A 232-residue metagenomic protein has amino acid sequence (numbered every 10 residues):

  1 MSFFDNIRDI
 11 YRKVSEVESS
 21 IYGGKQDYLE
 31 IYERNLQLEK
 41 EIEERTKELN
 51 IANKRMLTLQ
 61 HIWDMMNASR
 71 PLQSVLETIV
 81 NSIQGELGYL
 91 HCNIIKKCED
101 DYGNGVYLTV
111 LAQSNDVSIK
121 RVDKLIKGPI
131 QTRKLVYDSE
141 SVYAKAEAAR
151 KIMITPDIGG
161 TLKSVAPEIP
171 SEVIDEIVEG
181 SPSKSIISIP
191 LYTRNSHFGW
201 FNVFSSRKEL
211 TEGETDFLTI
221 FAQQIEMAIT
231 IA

Functional and structural regions predicted by a protein language model:
R12, E16-A68, I231: Signal-transmission linkers at sensory-effector interfaces
Q60-D64, L72-G85, H91, I95 (+3 more regions): Short amphipathic alpha-helical segments
N81, N93-D138: GAF sensory/regulatory domain recognition with acknowledged cross-activation on helical regulatory dimers
I119-P167: Regulatory sensory and allosteric helical modules in signal-transduction proteins and certain transcription factors
Y143, I189-S205: Sensory-domain boundary capping and coupling elements
D175-V178, K184-T193: A short, aliphatic-rich beta-strand micro-motif
E212-T219: Conserved HATPase_c
T219-E226: Allosteric cytosolic regulatory segments
